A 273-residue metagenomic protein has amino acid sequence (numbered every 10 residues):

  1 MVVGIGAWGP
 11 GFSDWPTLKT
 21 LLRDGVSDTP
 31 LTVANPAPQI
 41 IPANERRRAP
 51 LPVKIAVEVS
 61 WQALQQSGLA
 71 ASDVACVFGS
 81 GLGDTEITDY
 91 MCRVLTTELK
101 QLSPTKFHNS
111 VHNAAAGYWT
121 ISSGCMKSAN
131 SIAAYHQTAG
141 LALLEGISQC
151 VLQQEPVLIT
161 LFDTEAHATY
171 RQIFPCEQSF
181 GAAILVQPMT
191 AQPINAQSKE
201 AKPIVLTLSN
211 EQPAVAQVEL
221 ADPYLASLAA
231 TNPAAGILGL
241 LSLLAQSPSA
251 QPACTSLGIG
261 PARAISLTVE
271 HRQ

Functional and structural regions predicted by a protein language model:
M1-F107, V111-H112, A116-S128, F162-Q273: Conserved "HGTGT" condensation-loop signature of ketosynthase/thiolase-family condensing enzymes that catalyze
A56-W61, Q66, A133-P156: Active-site-proximal alpha-helical scaffold in enzymes
L158-T160: Nucleic-acid nuclease catalytic cores
